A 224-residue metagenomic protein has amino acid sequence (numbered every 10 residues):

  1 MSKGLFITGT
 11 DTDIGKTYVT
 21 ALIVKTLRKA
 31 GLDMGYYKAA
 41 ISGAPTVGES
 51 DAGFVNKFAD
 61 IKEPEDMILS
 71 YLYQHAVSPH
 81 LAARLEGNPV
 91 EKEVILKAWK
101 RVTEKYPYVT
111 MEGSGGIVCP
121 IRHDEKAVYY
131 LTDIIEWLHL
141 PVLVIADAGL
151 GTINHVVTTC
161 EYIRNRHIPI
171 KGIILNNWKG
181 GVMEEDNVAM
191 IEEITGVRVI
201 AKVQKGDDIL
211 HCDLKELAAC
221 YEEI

Functional and structural regions predicted by a protein language model:
M1-F6, D33: Extreme N-terminal starter segment of soluble prokaryotic enzymes
F6-T20: Glycine-rich phosphate-binding P-loop
Y18-P89, E93, A98-R101: N-terminal phosphate/diphosphate-binding loop that engages ATP/GTP or pyrophosphate donors across diverse enzyme folds
K38, L143-A146, K171-N177: Short internal beta-strands
I95, W99-A127: Switch II (G3) loop of P-loop NTPases
D124-A148: Inter-motif core of Ras-like GTPase G domains
D124-T132, V157-T159, E184-A189: Charged helix-capping and loop-helix junction motifs
C160-I224: C-terminal lobe/tail of nucleotide-utilizing enzymes
